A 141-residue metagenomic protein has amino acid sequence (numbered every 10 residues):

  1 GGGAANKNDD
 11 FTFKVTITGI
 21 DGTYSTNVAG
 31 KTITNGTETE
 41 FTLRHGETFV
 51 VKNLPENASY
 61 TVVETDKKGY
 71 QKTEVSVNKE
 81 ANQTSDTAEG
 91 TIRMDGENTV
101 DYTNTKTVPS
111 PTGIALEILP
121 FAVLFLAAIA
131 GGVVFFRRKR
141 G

Functional and structural regions predicted by a protein language model:
G1-G141: Solvent-exposed loop/turn and edge beta-strand elements of beta-rich ligand-binding domains
